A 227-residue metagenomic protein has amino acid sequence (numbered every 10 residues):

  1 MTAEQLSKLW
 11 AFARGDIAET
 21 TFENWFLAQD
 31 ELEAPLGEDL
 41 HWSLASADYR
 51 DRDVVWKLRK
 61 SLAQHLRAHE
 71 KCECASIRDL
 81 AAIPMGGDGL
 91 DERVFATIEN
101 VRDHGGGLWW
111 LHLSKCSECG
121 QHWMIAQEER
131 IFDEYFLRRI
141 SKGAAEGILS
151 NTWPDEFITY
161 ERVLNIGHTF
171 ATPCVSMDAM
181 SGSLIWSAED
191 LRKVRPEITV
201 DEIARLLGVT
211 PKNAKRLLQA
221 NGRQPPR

Functional and structural regions predicted by a protein language model:
M1-W110, E129, D133-S141, A145-E146 (+1 more regions): Acidic, Ser/Pro/Thr-rich low-complexity regulatory regions and the short amphipathic helical interaction modules they
A75-I77, C116-C119: Short Cys/His-rich metal-coordination motifs, predominantly Zn2+-binding knuckles/fingers
D79, Q121-M124: Short functional micro-motifs and their immediate structural scaffolds
A144-T159: Short Fe-S-cluster ligation motifs
L164-S187: Short, Lys/Arg-enriched anionic-surface-contact patches
M180-T199, L218: Short, amphipathic alpha-helical "recognition" segments used to contact nucleic acids or chromatin
E202-L206: Short alpha-helical "recognition helix" segments of helix-turn-helix
P211-Q224: Major-groove recognition helix of helix-turn-helix-like DNA-binding domains
